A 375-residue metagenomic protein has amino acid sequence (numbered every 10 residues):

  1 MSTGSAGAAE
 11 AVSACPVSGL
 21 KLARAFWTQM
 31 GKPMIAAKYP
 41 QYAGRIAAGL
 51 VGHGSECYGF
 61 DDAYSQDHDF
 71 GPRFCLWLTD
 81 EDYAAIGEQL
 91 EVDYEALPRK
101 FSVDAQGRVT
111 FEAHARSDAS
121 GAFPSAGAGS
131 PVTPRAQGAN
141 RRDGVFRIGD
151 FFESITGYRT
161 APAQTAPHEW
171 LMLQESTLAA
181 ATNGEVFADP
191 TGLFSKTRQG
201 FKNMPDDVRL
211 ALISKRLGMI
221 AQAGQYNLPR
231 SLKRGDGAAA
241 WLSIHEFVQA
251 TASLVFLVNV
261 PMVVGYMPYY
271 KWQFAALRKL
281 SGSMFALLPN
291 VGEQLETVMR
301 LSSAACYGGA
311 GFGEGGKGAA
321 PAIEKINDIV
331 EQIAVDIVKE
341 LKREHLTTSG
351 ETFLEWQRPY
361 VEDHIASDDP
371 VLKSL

Functional and structural regions predicted by a protein language model:
S2-G7, V12, F60, L76 (+1 more regions): Intrinsically disordered, low-complexity Ser/Thr/Pro/Gly-rich regulatory segments
S2-L50: Helical scaffold of the NTase/Pol beta-like nucleotidyltransferase catalytic core
A23, W27, G44-A47, G54 (+2 more regions): Catalytic or ion-translocation cores adjacent to nucleophile or general acid/base/metal-coordination motifs in diverse
W27-Y39, L90-P98, I337, L341: Hydrophobic, Leu/Ile/Phe/Ala-enriched alpha-helical segments that form helix-helix packing faces
M34-E81: Active-site nucleotide-donor binding segment shared across nucleotidyl transfer reactions
A84-K233: Conserved NTP/Mg2+-binding pocket subregion across the NTase superfamily
W170-S374: Conserved nucleotidyltransferase catalytic core and NTase-mimicking acidic/glycine-rich helix/loop elements in nucleic
